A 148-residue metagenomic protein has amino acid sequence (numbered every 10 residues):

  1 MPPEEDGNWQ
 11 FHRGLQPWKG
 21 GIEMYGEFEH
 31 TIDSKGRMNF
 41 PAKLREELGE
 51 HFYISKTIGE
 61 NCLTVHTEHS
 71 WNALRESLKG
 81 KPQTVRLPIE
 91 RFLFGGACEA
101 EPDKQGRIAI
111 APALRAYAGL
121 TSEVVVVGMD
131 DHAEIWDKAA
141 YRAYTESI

Functional and structural regions predicted by a protein language model:
M1-H30, S34, K43-A100, K104-Q105 (+1 more regions): Flexible "stalk/tail and boundary" regions
